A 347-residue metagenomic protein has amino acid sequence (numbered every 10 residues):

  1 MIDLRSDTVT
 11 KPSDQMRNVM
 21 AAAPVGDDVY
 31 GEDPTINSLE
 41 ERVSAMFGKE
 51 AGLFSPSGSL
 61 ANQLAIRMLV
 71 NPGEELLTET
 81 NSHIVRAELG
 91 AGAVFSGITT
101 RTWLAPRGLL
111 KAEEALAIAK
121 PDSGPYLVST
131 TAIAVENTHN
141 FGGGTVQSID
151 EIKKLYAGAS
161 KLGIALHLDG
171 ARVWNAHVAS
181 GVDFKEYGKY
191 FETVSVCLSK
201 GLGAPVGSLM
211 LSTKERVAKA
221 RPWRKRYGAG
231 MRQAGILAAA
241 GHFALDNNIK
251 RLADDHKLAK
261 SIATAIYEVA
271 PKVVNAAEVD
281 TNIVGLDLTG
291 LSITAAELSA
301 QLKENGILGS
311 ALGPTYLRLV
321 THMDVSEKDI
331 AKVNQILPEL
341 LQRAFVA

Functional and structural regions predicted by a protein language model:
I2-A277, T281-N305, S310-Y316, V320-V325 (+1 more regions): Conserved PLP-enzyme active-site core in the AAT-like
